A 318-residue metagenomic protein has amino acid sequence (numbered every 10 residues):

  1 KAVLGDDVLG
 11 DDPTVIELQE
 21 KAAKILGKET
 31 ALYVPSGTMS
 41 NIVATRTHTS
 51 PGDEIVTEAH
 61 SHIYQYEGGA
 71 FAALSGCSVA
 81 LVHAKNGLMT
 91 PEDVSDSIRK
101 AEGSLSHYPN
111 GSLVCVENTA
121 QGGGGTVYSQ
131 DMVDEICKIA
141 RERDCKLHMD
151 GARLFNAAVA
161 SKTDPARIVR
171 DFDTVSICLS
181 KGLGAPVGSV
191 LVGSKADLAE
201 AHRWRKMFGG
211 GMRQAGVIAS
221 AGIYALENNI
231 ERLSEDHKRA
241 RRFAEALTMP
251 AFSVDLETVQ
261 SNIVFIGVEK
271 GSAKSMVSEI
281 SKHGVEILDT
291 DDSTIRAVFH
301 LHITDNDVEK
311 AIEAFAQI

Functional and structural regions predicted by a protein language model:
K1, G5-K270, K274-H283, I287-I303 (+2 more regions): Conserved PLP-enzyme active-site core in the AAT-like
